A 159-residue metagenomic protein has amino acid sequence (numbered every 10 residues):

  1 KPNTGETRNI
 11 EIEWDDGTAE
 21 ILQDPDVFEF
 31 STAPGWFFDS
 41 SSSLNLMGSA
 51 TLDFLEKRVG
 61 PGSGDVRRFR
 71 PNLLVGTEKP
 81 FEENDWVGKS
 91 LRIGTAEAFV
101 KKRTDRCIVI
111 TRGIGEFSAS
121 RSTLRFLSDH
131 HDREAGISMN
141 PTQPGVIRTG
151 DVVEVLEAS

Functional and structural regions predicted by a protein language model:
K1-S159: Metal-cofactor-dependent catalytic cores
